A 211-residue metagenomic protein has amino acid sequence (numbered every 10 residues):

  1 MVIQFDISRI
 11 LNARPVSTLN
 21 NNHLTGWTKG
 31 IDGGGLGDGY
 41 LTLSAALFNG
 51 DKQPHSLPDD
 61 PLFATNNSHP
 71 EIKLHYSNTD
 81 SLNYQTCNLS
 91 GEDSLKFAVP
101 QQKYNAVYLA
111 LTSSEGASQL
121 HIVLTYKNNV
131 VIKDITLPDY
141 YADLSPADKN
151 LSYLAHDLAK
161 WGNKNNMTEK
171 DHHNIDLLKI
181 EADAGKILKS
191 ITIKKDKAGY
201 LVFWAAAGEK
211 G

Functional and structural regions predicted by a protein language model:
M1-G211: N-terminal/edge-of-domain interface segments
